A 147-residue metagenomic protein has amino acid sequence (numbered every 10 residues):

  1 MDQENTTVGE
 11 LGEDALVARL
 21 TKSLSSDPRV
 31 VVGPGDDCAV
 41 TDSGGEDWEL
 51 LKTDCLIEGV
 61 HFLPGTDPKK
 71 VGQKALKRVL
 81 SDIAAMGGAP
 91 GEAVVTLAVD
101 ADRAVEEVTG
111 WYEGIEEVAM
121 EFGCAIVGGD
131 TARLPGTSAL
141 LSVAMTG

Functional and structural regions predicted by a protein language model:
M1-K70, M86, V95, V118 (+2 more regions): Extreme N-terminal cap/leader segments of soluble proteins
A15-R19, R78, D82, G114: Alpha-helical scaffold segments in soluble metabolic enzymes
S23-S26, S43, S81, S138 (+2 more regions): Generic serine detector
V30-V32, P64-L80, D102-E113: Glycine-rich anion/phosphate-binding loops
D36-C38, A75, P90, T131-A132: Short, flexible micro-motifs
E49, L56, G91-G147: Glycine-rich anion-binding loops of enzyme active sites
A75-M86, A119: A short, N-terminal amphipathic alpha-helix
